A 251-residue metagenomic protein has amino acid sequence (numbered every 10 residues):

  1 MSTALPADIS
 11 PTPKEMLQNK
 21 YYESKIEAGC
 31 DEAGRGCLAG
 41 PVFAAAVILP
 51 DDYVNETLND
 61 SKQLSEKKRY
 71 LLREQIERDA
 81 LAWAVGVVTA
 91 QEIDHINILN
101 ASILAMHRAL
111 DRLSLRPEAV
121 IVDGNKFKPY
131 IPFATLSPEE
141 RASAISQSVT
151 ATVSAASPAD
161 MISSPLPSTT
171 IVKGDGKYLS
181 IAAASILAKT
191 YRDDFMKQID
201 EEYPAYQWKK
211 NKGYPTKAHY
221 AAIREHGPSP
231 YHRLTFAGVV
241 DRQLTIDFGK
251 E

Functional and structural regions predicted by a protein language model:
M1-E251: RNase H-like, Mg2+-dependent phosphodiesterase core, and more generally RNA phosphate-backbone-engaging helix-loop
